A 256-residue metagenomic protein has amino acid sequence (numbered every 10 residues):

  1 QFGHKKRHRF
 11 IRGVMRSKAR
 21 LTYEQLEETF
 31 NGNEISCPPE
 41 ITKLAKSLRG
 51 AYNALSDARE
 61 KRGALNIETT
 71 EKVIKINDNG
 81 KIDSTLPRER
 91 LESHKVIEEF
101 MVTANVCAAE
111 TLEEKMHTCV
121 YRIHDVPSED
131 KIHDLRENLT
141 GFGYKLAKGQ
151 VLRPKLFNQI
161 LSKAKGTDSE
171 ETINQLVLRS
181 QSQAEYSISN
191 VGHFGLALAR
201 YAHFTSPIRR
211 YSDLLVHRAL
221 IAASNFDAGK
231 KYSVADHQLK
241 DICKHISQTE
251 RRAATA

Functional and structural regions predicted by a protein language model:
Q1-A256: Conserved, carboxylate-rich catalytic/transport cores that coordinate ions
